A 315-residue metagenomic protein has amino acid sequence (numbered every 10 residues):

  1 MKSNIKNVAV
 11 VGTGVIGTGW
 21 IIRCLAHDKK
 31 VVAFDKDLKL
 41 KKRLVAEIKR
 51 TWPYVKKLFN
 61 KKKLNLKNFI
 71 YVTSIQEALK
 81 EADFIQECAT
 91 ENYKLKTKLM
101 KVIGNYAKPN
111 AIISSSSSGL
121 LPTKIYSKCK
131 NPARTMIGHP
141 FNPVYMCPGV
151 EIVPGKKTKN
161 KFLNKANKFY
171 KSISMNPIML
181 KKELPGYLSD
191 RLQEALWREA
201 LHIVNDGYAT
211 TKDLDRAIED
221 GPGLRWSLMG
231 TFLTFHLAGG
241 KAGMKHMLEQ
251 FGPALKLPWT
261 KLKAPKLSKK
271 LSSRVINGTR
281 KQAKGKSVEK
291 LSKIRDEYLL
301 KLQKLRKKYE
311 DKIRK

Functional and structural regions predicted by a protein language model:
M1-K57, Y106: NAD(P)+-binding Rossmann beta1-loop-alpha1 motif at the extreme N-terminus of oxidoreductases
K2-N4, H27-K29, N164, M175 (+3 more regions): NAD(P)-dependent Rossmann-like dehydrogenase/reductase catalytic/cofactor-binding core
V11, F34, V72, C88 (+3 more regions): Structural motif
G19, V144-V153, I173, I178 (+2 more regions): Active-site-proximal catalytic alpha-helix in oxidoreductases
K36, Y54-F59, K63-I112: Rossmann-like NAD(P)-binding element
S115-K182, G186: Rossmann-fold dinucleotide-binding core
